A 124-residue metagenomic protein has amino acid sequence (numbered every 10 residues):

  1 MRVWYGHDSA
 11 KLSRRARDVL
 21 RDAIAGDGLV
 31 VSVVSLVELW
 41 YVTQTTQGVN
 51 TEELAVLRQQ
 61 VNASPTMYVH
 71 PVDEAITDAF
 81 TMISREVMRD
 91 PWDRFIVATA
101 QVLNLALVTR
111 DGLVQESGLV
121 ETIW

Functional and structural regions predicted by a protein language model:
M1-V31, T45-R58, L103, S117: Short, well-structured N-terminal submotif of metal-dependent ribonuclease cores
R2-G6, W40-V42, D78-T81: A short acidic, helix-capping loop that chelates divalent metal ions and anchors anionic groups
D18, T81, T122-I123: Small, basic N-terminal interaction modules of short regulatory proteins
T51, S64-R110: Active-site neighborhoods of divalent-metal-dependent phosphate/nucleic-acid chemistry enzymes
P71, I123-W124: Structural signal for conserved beta-strand scaffold positions within catalytic alpha/beta enzyme cores
L113-E121: Short loop/helix-cap segments at secondary-structure boundaries that form the rim of catalytic
